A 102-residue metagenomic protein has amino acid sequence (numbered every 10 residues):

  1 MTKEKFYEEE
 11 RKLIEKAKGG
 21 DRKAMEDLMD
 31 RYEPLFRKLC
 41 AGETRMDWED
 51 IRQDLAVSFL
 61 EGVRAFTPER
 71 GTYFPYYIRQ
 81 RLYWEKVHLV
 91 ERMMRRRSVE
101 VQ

Functional and structural regions predicted by a protein language model:
M1-R95: Alpha-helical promoter-recognition and RNA polymerase-docking modules of transcription initiation factors, dominated by
R96-Q102: Internal acidic/polar
